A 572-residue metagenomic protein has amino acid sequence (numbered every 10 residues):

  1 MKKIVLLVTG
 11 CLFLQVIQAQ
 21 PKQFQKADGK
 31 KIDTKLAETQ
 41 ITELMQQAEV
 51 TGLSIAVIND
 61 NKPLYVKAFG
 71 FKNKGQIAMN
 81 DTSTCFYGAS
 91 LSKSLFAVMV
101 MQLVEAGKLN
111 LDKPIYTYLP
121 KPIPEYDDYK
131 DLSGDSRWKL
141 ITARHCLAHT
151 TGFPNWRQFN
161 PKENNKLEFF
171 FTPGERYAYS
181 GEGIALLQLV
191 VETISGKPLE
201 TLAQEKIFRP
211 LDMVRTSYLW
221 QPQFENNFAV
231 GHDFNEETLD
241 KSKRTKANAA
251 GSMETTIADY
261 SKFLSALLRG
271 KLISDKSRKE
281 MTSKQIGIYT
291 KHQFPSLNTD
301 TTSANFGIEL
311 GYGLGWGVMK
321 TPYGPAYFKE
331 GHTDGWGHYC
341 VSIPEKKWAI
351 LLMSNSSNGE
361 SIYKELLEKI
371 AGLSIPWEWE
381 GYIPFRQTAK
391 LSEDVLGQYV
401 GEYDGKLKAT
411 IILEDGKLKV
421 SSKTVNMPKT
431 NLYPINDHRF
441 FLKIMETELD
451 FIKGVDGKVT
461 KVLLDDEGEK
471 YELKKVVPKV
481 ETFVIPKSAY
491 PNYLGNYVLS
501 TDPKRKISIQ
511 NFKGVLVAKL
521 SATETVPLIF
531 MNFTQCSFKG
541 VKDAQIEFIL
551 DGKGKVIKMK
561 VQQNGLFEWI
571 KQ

Functional and structural regions predicted by a protein language model:
M1-Q23: Bacterial Sec-dependent N-terminal signal peptides
K2-K3, K93, K329, K571: A general lysine-centric signal
L6-T9, T84, D131, A247: Residue-level detector of alpha-helix boundary/anchor positions
L12, Y87-S90, T256: Hydrophobic transmembrane-helix microenvironments that flank and shape a buried ionizable site
Q20-K67, T201-E205, R209, K241-D502 (+1 more regions): Catalytic loop of the DD-peptidase/beta-lactamase superfamily, centered on the K-T-G motif and neighboring
F24-T34, T42, Q47, K62 (+6 more regions): Active-site-proximal loop and beta-strand segments within enzyme catalytic domains
G52-I55, D131, Q158-F159, Y218 (+1 more regions): Surface-exposed patches in mature extracellular/periplasmic domains of secreted proteins
